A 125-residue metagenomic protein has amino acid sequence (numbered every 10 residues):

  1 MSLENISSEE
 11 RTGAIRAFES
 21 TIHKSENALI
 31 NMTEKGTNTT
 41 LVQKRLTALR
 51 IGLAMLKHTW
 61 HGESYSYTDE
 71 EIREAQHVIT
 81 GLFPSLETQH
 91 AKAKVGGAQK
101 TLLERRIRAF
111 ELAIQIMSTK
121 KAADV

Functional and structural regions predicted by a protein language model:
M1-E9, I30-E34, H58-D69, A91: Short, charged, low-complexity loops and linkers
M1-F18, A123: N-terminal intrinsically disordered, low-complexity tails enriched in polar/charged
E10-E26, R45, E71-E87: Short amphipathic alpha-helical heptad-repeat segments
I15-E63: Acidic (E/D-rich), amphipathic helical modules within compact regulatory domains
T37-T47, G97-R108: Short, charged, amphipathic alpha-helical segments
A48-Y65, S85-K92, A109-D124: Amphipathic alpha-helical coiled-coil segments
Y65-K100, E104: Amphipathic protein-protein interaction modules
